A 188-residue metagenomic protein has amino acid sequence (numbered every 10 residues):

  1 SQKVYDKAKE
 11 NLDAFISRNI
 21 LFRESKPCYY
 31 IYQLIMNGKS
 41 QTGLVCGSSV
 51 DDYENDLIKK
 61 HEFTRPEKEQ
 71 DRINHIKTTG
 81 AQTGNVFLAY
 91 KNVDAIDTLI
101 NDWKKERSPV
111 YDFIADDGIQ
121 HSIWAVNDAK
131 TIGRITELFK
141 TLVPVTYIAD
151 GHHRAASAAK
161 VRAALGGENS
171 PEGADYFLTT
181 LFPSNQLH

Functional and structural regions predicted by a protein language model:
S1-H188: A cross-family signal for N-terminal binding/gating loops and helix N-caps that shape access to the active site
